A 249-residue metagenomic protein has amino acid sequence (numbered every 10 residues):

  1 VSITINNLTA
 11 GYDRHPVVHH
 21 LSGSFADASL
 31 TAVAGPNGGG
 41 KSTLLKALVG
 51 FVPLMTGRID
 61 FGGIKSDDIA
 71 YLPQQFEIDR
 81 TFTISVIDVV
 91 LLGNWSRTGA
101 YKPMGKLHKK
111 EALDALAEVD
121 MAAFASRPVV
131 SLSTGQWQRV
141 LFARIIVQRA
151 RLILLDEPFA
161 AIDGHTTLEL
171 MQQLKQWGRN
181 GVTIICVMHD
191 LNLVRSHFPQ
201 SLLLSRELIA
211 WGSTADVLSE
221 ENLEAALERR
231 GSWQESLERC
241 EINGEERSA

Functional and structural regions predicted by a protein language model:
V49: Helix-to-loop junction immediately C-terminal to a conserved catalytic motif
K106-F124: Conserved ABC ATPase "signature" region
P128-L132, Q136: Conserved ABC ATPase signature
I153-E157: Catalytic Walker B motif of ABC-type/P-loop ATPase nucleotide-binding domains
M188-H189: H-loop/switch region of ABC-family ATPase nucleotide-binding domains
S201-T214: H-loop (His-switch) and adjacent beta-strand-loop-beta switch element of ABC-type ATPase nucleotide-binding domains
A215-A249: ABC ATPase nucleotide-binding domains
